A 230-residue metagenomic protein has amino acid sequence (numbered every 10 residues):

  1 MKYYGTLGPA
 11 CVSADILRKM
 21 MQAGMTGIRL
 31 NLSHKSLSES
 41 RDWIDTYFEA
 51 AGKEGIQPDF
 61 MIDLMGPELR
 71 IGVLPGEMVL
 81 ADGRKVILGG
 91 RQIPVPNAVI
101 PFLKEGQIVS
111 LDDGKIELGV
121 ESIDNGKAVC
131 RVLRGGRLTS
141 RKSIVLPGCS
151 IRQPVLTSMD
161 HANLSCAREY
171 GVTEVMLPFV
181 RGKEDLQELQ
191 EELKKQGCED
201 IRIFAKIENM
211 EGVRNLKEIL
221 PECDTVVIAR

Functional and structural regions predicted by a protein language model:
M1-R230: Non-catalytic helical/linker scaffolds that mediate oligomerization, partner binding, and domain coupling around large
